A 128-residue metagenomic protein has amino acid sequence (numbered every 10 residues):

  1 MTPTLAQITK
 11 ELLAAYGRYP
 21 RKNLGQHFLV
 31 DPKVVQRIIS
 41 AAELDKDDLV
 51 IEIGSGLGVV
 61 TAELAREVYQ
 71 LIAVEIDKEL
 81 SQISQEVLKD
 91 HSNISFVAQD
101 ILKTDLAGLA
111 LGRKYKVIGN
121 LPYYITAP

Functional and structural regions predicted by a protein language model:
M1-P128: Catalytic cores of RNA-modifying enzymes
